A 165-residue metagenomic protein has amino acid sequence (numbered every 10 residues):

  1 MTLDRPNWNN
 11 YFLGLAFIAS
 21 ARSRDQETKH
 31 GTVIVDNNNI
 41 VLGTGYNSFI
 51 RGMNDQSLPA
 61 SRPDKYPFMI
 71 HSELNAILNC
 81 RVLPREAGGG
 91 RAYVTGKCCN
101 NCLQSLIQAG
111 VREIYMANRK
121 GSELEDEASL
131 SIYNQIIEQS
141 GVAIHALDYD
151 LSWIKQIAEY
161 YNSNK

Functional and structural regions predicted by a protein language model:
M1-K165: Zinc-dependent deaminase catalytic domain
